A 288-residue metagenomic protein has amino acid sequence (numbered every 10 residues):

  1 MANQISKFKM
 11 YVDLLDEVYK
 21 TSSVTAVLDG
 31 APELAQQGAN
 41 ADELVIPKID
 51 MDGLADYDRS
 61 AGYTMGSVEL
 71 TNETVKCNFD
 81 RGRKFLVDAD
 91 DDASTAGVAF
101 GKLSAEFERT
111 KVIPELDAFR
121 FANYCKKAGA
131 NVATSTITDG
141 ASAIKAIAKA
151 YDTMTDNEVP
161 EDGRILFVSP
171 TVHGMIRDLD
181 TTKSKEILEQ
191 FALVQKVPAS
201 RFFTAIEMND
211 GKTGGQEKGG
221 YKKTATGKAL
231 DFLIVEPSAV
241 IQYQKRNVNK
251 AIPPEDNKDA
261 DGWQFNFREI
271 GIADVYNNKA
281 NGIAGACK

Functional and structural regions predicted by a protein language model:
A2-G30, Q37-L54, L70-N78, T95 (+2 more regions): Sequence/fold signature of self-assembling virion shell proteins
L34-A35, T153-N157, P253-P254: A generic local secondary-structure boundary/capping motif
A41, A55-D58, A99, L103: Generic alpha-helix structural propensity
D42-P47, M51, T64-M65, E73-A96 (+1 more regions): Structured, hydrophobic secondary-structure cores that serve as assembly/anchoring elements
R59, M65-V68: Mature extracellular/passenger domains of Gram-negative fimbrial/pilin and adhesin proteins
A96-K149: Hydrophobic alpha-helical segments and helix pairs
A128-L193: Extended, solvent-exposed, turn-rich assembly/linker loops in the middle of proteins
